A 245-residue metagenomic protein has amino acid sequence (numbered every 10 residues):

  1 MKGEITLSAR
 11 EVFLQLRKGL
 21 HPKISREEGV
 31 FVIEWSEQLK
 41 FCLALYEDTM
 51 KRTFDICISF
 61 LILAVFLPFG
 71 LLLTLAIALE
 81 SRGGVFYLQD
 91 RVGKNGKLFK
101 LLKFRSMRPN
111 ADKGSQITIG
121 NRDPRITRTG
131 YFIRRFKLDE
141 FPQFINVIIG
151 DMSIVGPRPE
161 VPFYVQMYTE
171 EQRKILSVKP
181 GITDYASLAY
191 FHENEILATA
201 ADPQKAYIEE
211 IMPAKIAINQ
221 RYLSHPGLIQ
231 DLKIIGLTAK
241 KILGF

Functional and structural regions predicted by a protein language model:
G3-K23, S177-F245: C-terminal terminal-structure detector
T6, K23, Q38, C42-N110 (+1 more regions): A hydrophobic, helix-centered structural microdomain
E28-L43, Y207, A214: Juxtamembrane amphipathic/hinge helix adjacent to a transmembrane helix
E34-T49, N121-R125, E140, E160: Juxtamembrane loop-helix boundary motifs flanking transmembrane segments in multi-pass membrane proteins
C57, D123-R128, P213-N219: Bateman (tandem CBS) regulatory domains
L73, Q116, V155-P157, F163 (+2 more regions): Short, hydrophobic secondary-structure boundary micro-motifs
Y87-R125, A186-M212: Short, glycine-rich, amphipathic interfacial segments at transmembrane boundaries or analogous
G120-Y185, I235: A short, structured surface patch at a secondary-structure boundary
